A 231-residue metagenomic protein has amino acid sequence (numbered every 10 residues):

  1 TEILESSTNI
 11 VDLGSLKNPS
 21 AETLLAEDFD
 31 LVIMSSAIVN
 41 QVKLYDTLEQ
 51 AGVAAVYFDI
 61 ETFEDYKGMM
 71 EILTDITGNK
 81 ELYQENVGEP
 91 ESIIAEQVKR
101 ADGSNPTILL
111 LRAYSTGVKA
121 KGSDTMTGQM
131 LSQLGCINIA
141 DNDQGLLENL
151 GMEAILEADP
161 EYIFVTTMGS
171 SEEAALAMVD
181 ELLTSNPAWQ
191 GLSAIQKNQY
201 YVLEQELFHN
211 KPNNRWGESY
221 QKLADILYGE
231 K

Functional and structural regions predicted by a protein language model:
T1, L31-V32, A37-N40, E61-D65 (+4 more regions): Solvent-exposed loop/turn segments at secondary-structure junctions within structured extracellular/periplasmic domains
T1-E27, L31-I38, I139: A short, structured surface patch at a secondary-structure boundary
T1-I3, K119-E148: Alpha-helical, coiled-coil/dimerization segments enriched in small aliphatic residues
A21-M34, V53, M152-V165: Proline-aspartate-enriched helix->loop->beta-strand connector
E22-A26, D46, Q50, E64-E71 (+9 more regions): Solvent-exposed, polar/charged alpha-helical surfaces in well-ordered, non-transmembrane soluble domains, broadly
N40-K43, F58-I72, N105-M126: Extracytoplasmic ligand-binding site segments that recognize negatively charged/polar headgroups
K67-G88, T166-K231: Structured C-terminal subdomain patch of bacterial secreted/periplasmic proteins
L82-L134: Basic- and aromatic-lined ligand-binding clefts that recognize polyanionic substrates
